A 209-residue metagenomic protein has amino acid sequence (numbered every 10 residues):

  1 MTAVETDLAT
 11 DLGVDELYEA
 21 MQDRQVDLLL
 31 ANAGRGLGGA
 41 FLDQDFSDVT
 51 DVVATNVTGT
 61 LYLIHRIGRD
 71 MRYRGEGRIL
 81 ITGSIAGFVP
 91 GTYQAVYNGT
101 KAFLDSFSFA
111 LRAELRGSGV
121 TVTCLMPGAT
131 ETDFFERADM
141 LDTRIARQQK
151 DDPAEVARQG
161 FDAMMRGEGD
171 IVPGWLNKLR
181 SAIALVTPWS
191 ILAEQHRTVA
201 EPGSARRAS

Functional and structural regions predicted by a protein language model:
E5-E16, F46: The beta1-alpha1 cofactor-binding region of Rossmann-like NAD(H)/NADP(H)-dependent oxidoreductases
N32-L37: Conserved NAD(P)H cofactor-binding loop of Rossmann-fold oxidoreductase domains
A40-F41, D45-V53: Substrate-binding pocket helix/loop in short-chain dehydrogenase/reductase
L42, G91-A95: Active-site loop immediately N-terminal to the catalytic Tyr-X3-Lys motif of short-chain dehydrogenase/reductase
I64, T100: Active-site helix of classical SDR
S84: Residue(s) in the substrate-gating loop at a strand-loop-helix junction that position the organic substrate next
A113-N177, V186, S190: SDR active-site lid
